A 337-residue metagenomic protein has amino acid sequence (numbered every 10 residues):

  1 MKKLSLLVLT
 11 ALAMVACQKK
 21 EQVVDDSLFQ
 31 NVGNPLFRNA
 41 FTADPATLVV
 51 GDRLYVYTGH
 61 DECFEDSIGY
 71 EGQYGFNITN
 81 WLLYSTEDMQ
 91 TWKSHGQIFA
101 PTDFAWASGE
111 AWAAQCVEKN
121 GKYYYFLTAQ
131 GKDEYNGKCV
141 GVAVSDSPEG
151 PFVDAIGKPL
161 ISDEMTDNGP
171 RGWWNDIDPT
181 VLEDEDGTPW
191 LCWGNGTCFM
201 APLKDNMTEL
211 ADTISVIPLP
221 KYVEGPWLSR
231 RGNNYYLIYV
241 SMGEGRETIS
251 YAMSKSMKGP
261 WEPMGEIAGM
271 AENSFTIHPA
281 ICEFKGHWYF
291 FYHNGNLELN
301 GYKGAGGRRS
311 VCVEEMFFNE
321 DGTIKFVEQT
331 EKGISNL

Functional and structural regions predicted by a protein language model:
M1-S27: Bacterial Sec-dependent N-terminal signal peptides
C17-L337: Carbohydrate-active catalytic/glycan-binding domains of CAZyme proteins, especially the secreted or lumenal ectodomains
